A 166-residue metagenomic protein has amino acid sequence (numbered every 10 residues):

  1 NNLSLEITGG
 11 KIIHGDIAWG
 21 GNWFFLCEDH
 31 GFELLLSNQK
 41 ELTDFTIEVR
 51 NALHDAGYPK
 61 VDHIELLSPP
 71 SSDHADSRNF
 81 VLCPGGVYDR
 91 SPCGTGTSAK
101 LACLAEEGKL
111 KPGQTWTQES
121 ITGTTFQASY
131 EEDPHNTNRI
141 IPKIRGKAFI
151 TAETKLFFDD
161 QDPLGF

Functional and structural regions predicted by a protein language model:
N1-F166: Active-site proximal loop and beta-alpha junction motif in alpha/beta enzyme cores
